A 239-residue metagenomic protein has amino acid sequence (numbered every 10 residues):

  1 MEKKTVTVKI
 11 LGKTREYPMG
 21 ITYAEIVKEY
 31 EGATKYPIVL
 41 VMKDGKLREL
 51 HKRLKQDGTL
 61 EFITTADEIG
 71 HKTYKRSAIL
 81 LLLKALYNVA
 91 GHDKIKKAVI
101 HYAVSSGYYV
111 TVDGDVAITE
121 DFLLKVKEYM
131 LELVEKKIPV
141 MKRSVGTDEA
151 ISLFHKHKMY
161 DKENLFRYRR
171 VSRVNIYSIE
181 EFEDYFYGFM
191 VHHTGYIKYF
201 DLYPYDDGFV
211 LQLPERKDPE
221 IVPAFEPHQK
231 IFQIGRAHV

Functional and structural regions predicted by a protein language model:
M1-I79, K84-V104, E128-Y129: Ubiquitin-like/PB1-type beta-grasp interaction modules and other compact soluble beta-rich domains
K52-K55, T59-T73, A85, K94-S105 (+1 more regions): Auxiliary tRNA-acceptor-end handling modules of aminoacyl-tRNA synthetases
